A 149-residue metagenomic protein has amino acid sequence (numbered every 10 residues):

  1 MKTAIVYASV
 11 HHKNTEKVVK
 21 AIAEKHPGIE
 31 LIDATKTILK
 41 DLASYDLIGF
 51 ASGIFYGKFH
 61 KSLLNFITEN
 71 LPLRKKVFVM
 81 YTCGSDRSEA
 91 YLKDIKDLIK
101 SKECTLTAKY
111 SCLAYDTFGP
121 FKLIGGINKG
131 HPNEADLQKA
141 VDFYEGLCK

Functional and structural regions predicted by a protein language model:
T3-V6, V10, E16-K17, A23-I32 (+1 more regions): FMN-binding flavodoxin-like domain, especially the glycine-rich phosphate-binding loop
A34-K36: Hydrophobic pocket-lining residues within nucleotide cofactor-binding pockets
I38-S44: Short amphipathic alpha-helix with an adjacent loop that forms part of the alpha/beta core around
